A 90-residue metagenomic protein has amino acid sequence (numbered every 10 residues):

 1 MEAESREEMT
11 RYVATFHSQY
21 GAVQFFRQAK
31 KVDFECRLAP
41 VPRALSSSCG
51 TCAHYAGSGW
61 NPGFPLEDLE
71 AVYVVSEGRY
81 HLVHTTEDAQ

Functional and structural regions predicted by a protein language model:
E4-E7: Short, flexible turn/loop "capping" segments at secondary-structure junctions
M9-T10, L69: A structure-centric signal for secondary-structure junctions around beta-strands
T10-W60: Amphipathic, hydrophobic secondary-structure cores in small proteins
G57-Q90: C-terminal structural segments of small proteins and small subunits
